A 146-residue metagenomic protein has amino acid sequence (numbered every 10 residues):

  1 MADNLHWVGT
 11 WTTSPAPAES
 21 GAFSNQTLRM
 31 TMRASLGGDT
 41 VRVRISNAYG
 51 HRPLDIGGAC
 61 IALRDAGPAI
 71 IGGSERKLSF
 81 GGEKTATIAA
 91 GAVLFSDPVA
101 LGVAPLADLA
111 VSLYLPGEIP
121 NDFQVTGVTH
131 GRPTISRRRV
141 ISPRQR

Functional and structural regions predicted by a protein language model:
M1-R146: N-terminal secretory targeting modules
